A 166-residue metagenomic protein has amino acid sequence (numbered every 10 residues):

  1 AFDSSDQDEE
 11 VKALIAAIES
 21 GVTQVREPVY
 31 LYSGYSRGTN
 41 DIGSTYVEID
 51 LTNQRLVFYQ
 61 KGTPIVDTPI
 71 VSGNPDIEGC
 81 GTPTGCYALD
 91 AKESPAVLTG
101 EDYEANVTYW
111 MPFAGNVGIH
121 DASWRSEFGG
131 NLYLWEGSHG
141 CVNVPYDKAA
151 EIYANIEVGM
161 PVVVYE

Functional and structural regions predicted by a protein language model:
A1-E78, C86-Y87, A91-E104, Y109 (+2 more regions): Surface-exposed, secretory/extracytoplasmic low-complexity segments enriched in Ser/Thr/Asn/Gly/Pro
G81-T84, A96-E166: Exported/periplasmic cell-wall-interacting domains
